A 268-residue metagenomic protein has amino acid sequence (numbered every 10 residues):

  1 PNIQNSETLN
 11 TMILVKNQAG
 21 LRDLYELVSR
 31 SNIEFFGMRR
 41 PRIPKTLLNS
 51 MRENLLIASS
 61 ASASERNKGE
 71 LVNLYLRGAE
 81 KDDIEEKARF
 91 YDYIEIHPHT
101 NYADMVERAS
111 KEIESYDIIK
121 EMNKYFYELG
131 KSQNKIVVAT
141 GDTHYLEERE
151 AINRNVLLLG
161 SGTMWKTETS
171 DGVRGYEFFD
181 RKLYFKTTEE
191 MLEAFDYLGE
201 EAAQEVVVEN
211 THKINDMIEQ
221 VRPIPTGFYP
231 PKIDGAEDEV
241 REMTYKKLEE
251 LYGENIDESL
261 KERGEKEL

Functional and structural regions predicted by a protein language model:
P1-S132, A151-V156, T167: Extended substrate/RNA-proximal surfaces in nucleic-acid metabolism proteins
N2-I3, E7-N10, Y127, Y145-L146 (+2 more regions): Phosphate/diphosphate-binding loops
L14, L157, G162, K232-I233 (+1 more regions): A charged helix-plus-loop insertion that forms the helical arch/lid used to bind and gate nucleic-acid substrates
L14, R77, E112-I119, E177-Y184 (+3 more regions): Hydrophobic alpha-helical scaffolding
N17, L24, I57, D142 (+2 more regions): A residue-level signal for conserved active-site and pocket-lining positions in enzyme catalytic cores
P98, S132, A139, Y197-L268: Non-catalytic structural connector segments
Y116-K120, K124, E147, E205 (+1 more regions): Conserved structured core elements
K135-R149: Short acidic/histidine-rich active-site segments
